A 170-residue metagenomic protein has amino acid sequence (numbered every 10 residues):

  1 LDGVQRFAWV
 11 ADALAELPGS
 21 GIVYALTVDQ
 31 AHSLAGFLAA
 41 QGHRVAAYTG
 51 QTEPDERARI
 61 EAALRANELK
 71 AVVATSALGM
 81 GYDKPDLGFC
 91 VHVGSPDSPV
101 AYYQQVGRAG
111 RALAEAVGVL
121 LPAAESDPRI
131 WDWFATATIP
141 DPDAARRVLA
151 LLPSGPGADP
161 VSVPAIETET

Functional and structural regions predicted by a protein language model:
L1-T168: Helicase motor core with emphasis on the C-terminal RecA-like subdomain
